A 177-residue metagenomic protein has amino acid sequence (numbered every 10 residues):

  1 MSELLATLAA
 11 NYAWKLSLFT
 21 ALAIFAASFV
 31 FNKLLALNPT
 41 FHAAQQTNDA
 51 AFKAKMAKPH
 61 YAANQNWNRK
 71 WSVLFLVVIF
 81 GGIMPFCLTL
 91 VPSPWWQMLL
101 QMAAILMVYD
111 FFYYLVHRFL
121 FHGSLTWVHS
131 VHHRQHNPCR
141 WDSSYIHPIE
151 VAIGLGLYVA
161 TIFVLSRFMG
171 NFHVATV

Functional and structural regions predicted by a protein language model:
M1-H173: Non-catalytic, topology-defining segments of multipass membrane proteins
